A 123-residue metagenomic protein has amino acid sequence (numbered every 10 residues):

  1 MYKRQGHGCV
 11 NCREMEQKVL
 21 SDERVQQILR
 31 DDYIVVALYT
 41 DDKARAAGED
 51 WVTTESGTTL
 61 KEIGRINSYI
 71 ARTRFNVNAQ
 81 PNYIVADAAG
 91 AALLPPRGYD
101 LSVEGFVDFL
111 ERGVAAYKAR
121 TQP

Functional and structural regions predicted by a protein language model:
M1-Y2: Short, small-residue-biased leader/transition segments that mark boundaries at the very start of proteins
Q5-H7, E14-R65: Thiol-based oxidoreductase modules, predominantly thioredoxin-like and allied folds used for disulfide exchange
H7-V10, P81: Glycine-centered loop/turn positions within well-structured domains that cap or flank conserved ligand/cofactor-binding
E16-V25, T54-T121: Non-catalytic, surface beta->alpha helical segment in thiol-disulfide oxidoreductase systems
D42-R45, A119-P123: Hydrophobic transmembrane alpha-helix bundles
